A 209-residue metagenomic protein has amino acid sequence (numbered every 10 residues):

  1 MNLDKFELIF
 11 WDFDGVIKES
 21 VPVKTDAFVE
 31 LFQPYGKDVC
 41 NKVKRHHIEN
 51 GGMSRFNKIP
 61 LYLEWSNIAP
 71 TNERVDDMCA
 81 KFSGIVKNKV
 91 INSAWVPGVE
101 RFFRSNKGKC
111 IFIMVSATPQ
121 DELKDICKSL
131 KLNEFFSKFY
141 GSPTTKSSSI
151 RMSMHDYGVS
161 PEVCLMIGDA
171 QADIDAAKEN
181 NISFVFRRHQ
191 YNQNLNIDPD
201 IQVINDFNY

Functional and structural regions predicted by a protein language model:
M1-E7, R104, Q120, I126-Y209: Asp-based, Mg2+/Mn2+-dependent phosphohydrolase catalytic module
M1-R45: Active-site neighborhood of HAD-like aspartate-dependent phosphohydrolases
K5, K87-M114, Q120, K124 (+1 more regions): Short, acidic loop-to-helix structural element flanking the phosphoryl-transfer center in phosphate-processing enzymes
I17, F112, M166-I167: Conserved SAM-binding loop
V23, S54, A94, G98 (+3 more regions): Short beta->alpha linker loops
T25, V29, G52-P60, C79 (+3 more regions): An amphipathic alpha-helix signature
N41-M53, P60, E64: N-terminal polybasic phosphate/anion-binding patch
L61-R101: Metal-dependent phosphoesterase signature
